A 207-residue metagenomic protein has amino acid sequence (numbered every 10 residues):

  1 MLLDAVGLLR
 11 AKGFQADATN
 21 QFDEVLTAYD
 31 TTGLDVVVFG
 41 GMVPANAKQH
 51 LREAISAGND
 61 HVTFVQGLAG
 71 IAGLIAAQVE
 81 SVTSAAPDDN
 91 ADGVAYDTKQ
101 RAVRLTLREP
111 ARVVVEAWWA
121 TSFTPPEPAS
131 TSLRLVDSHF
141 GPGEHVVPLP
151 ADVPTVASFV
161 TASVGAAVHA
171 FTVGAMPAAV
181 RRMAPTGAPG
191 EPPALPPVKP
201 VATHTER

Functional and structural regions predicted by a protein language model:
L2-L9: Short hydrophobic helical patches associated with two-component signaling proteins
G13-Q21: Short hydrophobic/Thr-rich beta-strand motif most characteristic of the beta2 strand and flanking loop of CheY-like
N20-L34: Acidic, metal-coordinating helix/loop segments flanking the phosphotransfer/catalytic sites of two-component signaling
F39-A54: Conserved phosphotransfer microenvironments
E53-D92: Ser/Thr/Gly-rich flexible loops in soluble cytosolic domains mediating phosphotransfer, phosphorylation
V94-T98: Short, solvent-exposed loop/linker segments at the N-terminal edge of repeated beta-sheet extracellular domains
Q100-R112, A117: Aromatic/hydrophobic beta-strand junction motif of beta-rich domains
A120-P125, V136-R207: Extended non-globular C-terminal regions
